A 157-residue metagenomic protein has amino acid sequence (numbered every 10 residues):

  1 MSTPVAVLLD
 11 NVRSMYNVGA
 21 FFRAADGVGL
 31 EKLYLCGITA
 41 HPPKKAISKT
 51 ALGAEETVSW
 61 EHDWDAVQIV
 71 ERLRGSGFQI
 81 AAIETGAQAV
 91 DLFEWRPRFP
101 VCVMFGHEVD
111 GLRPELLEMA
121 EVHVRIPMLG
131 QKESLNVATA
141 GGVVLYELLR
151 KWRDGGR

Functional and structural regions predicted by a protein language model:
M1-R157: Post-transcriptional modification and biogenesis factors for structured RNAs of the translation apparatus
